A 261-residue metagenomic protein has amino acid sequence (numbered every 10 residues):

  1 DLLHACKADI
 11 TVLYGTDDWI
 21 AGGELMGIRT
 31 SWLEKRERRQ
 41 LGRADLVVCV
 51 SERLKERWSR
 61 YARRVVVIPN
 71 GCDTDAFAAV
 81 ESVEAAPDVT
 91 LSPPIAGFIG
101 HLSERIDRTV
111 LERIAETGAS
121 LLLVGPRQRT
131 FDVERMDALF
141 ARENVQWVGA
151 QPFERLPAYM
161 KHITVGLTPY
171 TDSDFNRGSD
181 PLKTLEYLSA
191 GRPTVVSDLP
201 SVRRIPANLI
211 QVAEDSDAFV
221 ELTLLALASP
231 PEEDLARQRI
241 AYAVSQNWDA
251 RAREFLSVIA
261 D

Functional and structural regions predicted by a protein language model:
L2, R43-V65, R204: A short, active-site helix/loop in glycosyltransferases that binds the activated sugar's phosphate group
I28-V47: Membrane-proximal helix-turn-helix segments that form the acceptor-binding/catalytic region of lipid-linked
R53, I68-V80: Carbohydrate-associated surface elements
D88-I106, L111-V124: Conserved donor-binding/catalytic core segment of Leloir-type glycosyltransferases
P93, G125, V133-A158: Nucleotide-activated donor-binding/catalytic signature segment of Leloir-type glycosyltransferases, i.e., the conserved
E154-Y159, T164-S189, V195-P206: Nucleotide-sugar-dependent
N208-D217, L225-P231: Conserved acidic donor-binding segment of nucleotide-sugar-dependent glycosyltransferases
P231-I259: A charged, aromatic-enriched C-terminal amphipathic alpha-helix characteristic of glycosyltransferases across folds
